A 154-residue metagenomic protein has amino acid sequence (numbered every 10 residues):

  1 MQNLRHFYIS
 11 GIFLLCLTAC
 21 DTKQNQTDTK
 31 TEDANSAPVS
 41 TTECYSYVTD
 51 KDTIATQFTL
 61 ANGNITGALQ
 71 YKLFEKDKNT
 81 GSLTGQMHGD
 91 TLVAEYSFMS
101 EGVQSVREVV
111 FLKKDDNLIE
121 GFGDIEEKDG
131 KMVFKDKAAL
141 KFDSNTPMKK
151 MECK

Functional and structural regions predicted by a protein language model:
M1-I9: Bacterial N-terminal signal peptides that target proteins for export
C16-A19: C-terminal motif of bacterial Sec signal peptides marking the signal peptidase cleavage site
D21, E43-Y45, E152-K154: Sequence contexts marking disulfide-bonded cysteines in secreted/extracellular proteins
D21-V39: Short, low-complexity, disordered segments immediately C-terminal to signal peptides in bacterial exported proteins
S36-D52: Tryptophan-anchored aromatic micro-motifs
T49, N64-T66, V93-K154: Beta-sheet ligand-binding and adhesion/scaffold domains
K51-A55, D77-S82, V103-E108: Short, surface-exposed coil-to-beta transition loops
T59-Q86: N-terminal glycine/threonine-rich, aromatic-flanked beta-hairpin/loop signature
